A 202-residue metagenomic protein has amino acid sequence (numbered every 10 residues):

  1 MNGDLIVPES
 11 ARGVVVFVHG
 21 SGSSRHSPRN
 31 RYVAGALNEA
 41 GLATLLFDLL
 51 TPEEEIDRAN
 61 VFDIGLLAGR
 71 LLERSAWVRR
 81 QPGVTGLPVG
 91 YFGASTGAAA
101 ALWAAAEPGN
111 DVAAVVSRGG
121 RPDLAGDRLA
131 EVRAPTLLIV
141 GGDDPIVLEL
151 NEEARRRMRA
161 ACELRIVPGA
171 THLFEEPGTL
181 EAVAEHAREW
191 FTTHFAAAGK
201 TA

Functional and structural regions predicted by a protein language model:
M1-L87, L173-G178, A182-V183: Serine-hydrolase catalytic machinery in alpha/beta-hydrolase-like enzymes
G90-G93, R118: Short beta-strand immediately N-terminal to the catalytic nucleophile in serine-hydrolase-like folds
F92-A101: Gly/Ala-rich beta-loop-alpha elbow adjacent to hydrolase catalytic centers
N110-P122: A conserved short beta-strand
V132, L138-V140: Short beta-strand/loop motif that positions the catalytic acidic residue of the alpha/beta-hydrolase fold
P145-L150: Conserved alpha/beta-hydrolase "acid-adjacent" motif
M158-L173: Catalytic histidine neighborhood in serine/cysteine hydrolases with alpha/beta-hydrolase-type architecture
A170-L173, G178-A202: Catalytic active-site module of serine/aspartate enzymes centered on a nucleophile-bearing elbow/loop
